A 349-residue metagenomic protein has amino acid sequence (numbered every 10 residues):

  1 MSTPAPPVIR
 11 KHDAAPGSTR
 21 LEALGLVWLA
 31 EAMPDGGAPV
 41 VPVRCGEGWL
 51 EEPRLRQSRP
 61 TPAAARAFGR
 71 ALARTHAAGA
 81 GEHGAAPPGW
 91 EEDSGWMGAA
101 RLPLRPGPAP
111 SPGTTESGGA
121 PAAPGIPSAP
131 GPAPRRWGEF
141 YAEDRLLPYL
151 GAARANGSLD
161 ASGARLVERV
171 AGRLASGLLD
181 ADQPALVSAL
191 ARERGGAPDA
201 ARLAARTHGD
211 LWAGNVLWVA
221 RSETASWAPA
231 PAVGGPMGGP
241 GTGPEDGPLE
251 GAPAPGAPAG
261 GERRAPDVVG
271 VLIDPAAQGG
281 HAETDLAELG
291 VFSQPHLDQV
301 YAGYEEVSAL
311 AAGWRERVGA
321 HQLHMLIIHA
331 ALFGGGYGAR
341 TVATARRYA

Functional and structural regions predicted by a protein language model:
M1-A63, R70-A71, A185-R202, V219-G270 (+1 more regions): Conserved NTP-binding catalytic cores of kinases and kinase-like/nucleotidyltransferase enzymes across multiple kinase
T3-E139, E143: ATP-binding pocket architecture of kinase catalytic cores
A14-G17, G48-E52, R56-P60, P148 (+8 more regions): Helix-rich C-terminal or lid/interface subdomains of diverse kinases
T19, A65-F68, G163-V167, T341: Hydrophobic packing residues in well-ordered alpha-helices of helical domains and bundles
L72, H76, H208, H329: Histidine-centered active-site/metal-ligand motif
A80-G209, V219-R221, W227, G256 (+1 more regions): An alpha-helical support segment within catalytic cores of ATP-dependent transferases
A133, G138-A142, G151, A200-R206 (+4 more regions): Active-site Asp-x-Gly
G214-N215: Conserved protein-kinase catalytic-loop position immediately C-terminal to the HRD catalytic Asp
